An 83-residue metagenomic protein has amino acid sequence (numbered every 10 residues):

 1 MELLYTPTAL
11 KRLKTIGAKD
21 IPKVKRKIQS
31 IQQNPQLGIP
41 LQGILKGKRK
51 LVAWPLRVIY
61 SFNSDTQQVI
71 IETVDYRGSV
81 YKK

Functional and structural regions predicted by a protein language model:
E2-P7, K11-P22, A53-L56, S61-K83: Enriched for short, Lys/Arg-rich terminal
L10, K25, K46-K48: Generic N-terminal leader/processing signal
I21, K25-Q29: Short, well-structured alpha-helical segments
Q29-V52: A short, surface-exposed loop/turn module that caps and links secondary-structure elements
